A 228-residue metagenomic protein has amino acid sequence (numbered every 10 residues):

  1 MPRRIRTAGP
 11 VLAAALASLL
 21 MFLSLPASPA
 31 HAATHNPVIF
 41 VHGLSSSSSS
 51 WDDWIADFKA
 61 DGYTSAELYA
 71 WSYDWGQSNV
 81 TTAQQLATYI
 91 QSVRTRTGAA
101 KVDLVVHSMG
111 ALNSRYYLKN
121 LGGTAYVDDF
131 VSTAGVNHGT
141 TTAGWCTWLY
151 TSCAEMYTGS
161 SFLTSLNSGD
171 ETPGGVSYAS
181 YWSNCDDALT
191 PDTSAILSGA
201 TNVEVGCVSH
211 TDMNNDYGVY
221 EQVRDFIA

Functional and structural regions predicted by a protein language model:
M1-A32: Secretory targeting and sorting signals
N36-H42, Y63-S65, A70, G76-G169: Serine-dependent carboxylesterase/thioesterase catalytic core of lipase-like alpha/beta-hydrolase/SGNH enzymes
G43-S45, W75, C185: A mature extracytoplasmic/lumenal domain signature
S47-W54: The serine-hydrolase catalytic nucleophile loop
W54-Y63: A short, Lys/Arg-enriched amphipathic alpha-helix followed by its capping loop at the start of a domain
W75-G76, H210: Short strand->helix junction
E171-A228: C-terminal catalytic-base region of ester-bond hydrolases, centering on the histidine of the charge-relay
